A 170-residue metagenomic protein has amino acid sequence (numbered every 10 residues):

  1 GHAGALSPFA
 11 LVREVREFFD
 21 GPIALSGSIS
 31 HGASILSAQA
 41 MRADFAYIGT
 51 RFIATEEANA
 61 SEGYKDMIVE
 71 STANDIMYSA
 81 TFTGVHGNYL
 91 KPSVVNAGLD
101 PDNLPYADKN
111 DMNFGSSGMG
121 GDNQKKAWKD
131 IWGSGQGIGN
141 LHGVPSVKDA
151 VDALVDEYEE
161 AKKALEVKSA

Functional and structural regions predicted by a protein language model:
G1-A3: Glycine-rich, proline-tolerant flexible connector loops at the mouths of alpha/beta enzymes
P8-A24, S30-A170: Conserved active-site-proximal phosphate/metal-binding subdomains
